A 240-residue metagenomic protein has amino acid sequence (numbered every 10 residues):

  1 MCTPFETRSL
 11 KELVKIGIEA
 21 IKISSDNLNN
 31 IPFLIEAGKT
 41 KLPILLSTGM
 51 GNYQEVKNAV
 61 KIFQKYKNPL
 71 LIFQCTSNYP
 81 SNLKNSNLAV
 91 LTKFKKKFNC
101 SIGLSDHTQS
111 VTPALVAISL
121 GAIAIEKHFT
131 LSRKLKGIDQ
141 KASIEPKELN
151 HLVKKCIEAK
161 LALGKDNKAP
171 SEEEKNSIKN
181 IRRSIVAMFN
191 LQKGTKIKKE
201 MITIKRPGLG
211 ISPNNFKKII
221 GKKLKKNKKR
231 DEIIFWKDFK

Functional and structural regions predicted by a protein language model:
M1-K240: Catalytic cores and adjacent flexible loops of soluble metabolic enzymes that perform enolate/carbanion chemistry on
